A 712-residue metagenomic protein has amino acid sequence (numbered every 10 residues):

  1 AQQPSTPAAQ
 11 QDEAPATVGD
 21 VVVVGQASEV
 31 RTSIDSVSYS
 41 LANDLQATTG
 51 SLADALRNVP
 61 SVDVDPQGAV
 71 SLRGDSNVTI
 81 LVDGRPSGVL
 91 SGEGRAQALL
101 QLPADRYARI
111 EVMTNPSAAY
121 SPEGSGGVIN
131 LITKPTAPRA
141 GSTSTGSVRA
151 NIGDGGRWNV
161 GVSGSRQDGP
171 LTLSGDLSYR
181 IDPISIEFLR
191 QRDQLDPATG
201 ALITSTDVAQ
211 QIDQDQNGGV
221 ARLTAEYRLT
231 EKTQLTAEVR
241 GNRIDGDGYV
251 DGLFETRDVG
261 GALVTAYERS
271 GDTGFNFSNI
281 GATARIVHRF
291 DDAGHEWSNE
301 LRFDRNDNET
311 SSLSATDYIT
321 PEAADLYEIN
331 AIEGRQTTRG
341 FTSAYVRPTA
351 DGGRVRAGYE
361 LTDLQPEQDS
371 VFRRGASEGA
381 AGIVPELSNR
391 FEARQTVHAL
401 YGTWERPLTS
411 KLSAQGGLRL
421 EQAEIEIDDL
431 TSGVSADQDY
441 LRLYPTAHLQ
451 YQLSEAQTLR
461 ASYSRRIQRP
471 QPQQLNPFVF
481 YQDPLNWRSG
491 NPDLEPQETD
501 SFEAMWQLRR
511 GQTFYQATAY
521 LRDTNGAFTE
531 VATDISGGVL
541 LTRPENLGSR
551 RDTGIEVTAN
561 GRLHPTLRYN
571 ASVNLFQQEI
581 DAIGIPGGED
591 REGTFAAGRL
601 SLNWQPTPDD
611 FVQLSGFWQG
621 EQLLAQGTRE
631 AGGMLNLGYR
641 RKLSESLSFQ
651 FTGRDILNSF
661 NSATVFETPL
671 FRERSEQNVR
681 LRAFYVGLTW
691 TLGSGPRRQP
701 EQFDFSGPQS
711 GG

Functional and structural regions predicted by a protein language model:
Q3-L45, D65-Q67, D75-N77, N115: Short, acidic, small-residue-rich periplasmic hinge/interaction motif at the N-terminus of Gram-negative outer-membrane
L52-A53, L81, R95-L100, G124-V148 (+1 more regions): N-terminal periplasmic accessory domains that precede and gate Gram-negative outer-membrane beta-barrel machines
A53-L90: Extracytoplasmic beta-strand/coil segments of soluble accessory domains associated with Gram-negative outer-membrane
P86-T114: Short acidic/polar hinge/loop motifs at secondary-structure boundaries that mediate gating or recognition
G155-E187, A201-V250, G274-R285, A447 (+1 more regions): Transmembrane beta-barrel wall of Gram-negative outer-membrane proteins
R222, E226-N242, G271-D429, Q452 (+2 more regions): Face-selective signature of the C-terminal outer-membrane beta-barrel domain
D307, Q365-E367, E424, D437 (+5 more regions): Surface-exposed extracellular loop regions of Gram-negative outer-membrane beta-barrel proteins, predominantly
I329, T338-A344, I383-N389, V397-L400 (+7 more regions): Outer membrane beta-barrel strand-and-loop segments of large Gram-negative receptors, especially TonB-dependent
